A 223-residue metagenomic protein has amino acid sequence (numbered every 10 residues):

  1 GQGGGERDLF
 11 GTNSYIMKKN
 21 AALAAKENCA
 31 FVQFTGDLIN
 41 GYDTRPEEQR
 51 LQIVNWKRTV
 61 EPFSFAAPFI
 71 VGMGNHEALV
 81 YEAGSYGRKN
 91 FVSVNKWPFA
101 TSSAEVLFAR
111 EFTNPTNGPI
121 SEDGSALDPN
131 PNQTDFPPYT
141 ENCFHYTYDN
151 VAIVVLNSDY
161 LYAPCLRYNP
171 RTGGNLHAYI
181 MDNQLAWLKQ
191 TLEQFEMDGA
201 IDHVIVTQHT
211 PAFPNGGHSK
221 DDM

Functional and structural regions predicted by a protein language model:
G1-G3, G36-L38, N75-H76, S158-D159 (+1 more regions): Active-site metal-binding loops of divalent metal-dependent hydrolases
G1-P46: N-terminal active-site segment of His-dependent metallophosphoesterases
G1-S14, M197-A200, V206-M223: Mobile, glycine- and charge-enriched loop segments and immediately flanking short secondary-structure elements within
G5, Y42, L79-E82, V155 (+1 more regions): Hydrophobic positions within alpha-helical membrane elements
A22-C29, L185-T191, P214-G217: A short, hydrophobic secondary-structure junction motif
C29, A200-I201: Short, high-confidence coil segments that cap the C-terminus of an alpha-helix and link into the following beta-strand
V32-D37, F65-N75, I205-Q208: Active-site neighborhood of phospho(di)ester-bond hydrolases with catalytic His/Asp-centered motifs
E47-A200, S219: Extended active-site neighborhood of metal-dependent phosphoesterases/phosphodiesterases
